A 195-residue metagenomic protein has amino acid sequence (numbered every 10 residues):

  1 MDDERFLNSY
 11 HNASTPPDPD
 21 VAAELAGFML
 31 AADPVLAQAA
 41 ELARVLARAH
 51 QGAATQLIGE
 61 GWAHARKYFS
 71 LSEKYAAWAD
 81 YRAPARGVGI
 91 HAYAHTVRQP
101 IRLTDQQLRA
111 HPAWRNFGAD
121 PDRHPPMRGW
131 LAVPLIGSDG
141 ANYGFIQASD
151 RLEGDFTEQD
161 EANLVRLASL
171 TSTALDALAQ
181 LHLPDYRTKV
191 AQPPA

Functional and structural regions predicted by a protein language model:
M1-P34, Q38, V45, A174-P194: Signal-transmission linkers at sensory-effector interfaces
F28-Y68, G87-V88, L178, A195: Helix-loop-beta substructure at the N-terminus of cytosolic sensory domains that couple signal/ligand detection
Q51, A132, F145: Short hydrophobic/aromatic beta-strand element in the GNAT-like acyltransferase core that lines or flanks the acyl-donor
R66, K74-R115, D122-P125: Regulatory sensory and allosteric helical modules in signal-transduction proteins and certain transcription factors
R128-G137: A short, aliphatic-rich beta-strand micro-motif
I136-N142, R151, L178: Flexible loop/coil segments at beta-strand boundaries within sensory signal-transduction domains
S138, D155-D176, H182-V190: Amphipathic alpha-helical "output/dimerization" segments
F145-D155: Short beta-strand-to-loop transition segments that serve as allosteric relay/switch motifs in sensory/regulatory domains
